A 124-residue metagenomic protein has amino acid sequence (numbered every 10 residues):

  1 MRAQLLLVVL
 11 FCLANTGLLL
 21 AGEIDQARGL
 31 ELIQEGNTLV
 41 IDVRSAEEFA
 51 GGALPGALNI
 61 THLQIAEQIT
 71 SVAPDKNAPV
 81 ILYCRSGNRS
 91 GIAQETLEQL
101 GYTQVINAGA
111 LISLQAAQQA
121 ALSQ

Functional and structural regions predicted by a protein language model:
R2-Q4, G17-T38, E47-P79, N88-Q124: Rhodanese-like catalytic fold shared by cysteine-dependent sulfurtransferases and DSP/PTP-type phosphatases
L7-G17: Bacterial N-terminal signal peptides
V40-D42: Structural scaffold elements adjacent to functional motifs in cytosolic proteins
Y83: Short, surface-exposed ligand- or partner-binding patches at beta-edge/loop junctions that are enriched in aromatics
